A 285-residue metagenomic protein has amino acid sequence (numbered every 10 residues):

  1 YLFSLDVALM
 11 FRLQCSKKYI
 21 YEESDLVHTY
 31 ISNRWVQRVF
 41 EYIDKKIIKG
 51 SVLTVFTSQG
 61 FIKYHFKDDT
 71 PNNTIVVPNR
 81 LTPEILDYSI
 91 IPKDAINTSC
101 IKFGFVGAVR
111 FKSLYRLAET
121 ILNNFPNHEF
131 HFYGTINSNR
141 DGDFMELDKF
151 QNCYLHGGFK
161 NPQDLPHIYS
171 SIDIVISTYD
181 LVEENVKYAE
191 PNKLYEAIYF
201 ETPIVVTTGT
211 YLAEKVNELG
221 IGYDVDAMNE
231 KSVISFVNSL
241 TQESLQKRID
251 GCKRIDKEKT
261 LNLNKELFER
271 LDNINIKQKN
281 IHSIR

Functional and structural regions predicted by a protein language model:
D6-Q14, Y21, W35-F56: Membrane-proximal helix-turn-helix segments that form the acceptor-binding/catalytic region of lipid-linked
K17-V36, K112: A short, histidine- and acid-enriched strand-loop-helix "catalytic/donor-clamping" loop that lines the nucleotide-sugar
I31-S32, V76, R80-C100, F111-R116: Acidic anion/phosphate-binding donor-loop and adjacent secondary structure in glycosyltransferase catalytic cores
K45-V76, L81-L86, E214-K215: A short, active-site helix/loop in glycosyltransferases that binds the activated sugar's phosphate group
V55, D94-S113, A118-L122, H131: Conserved donor-binding/catalytic core segment of Leloir-type glycosyltransferases
K112, F159-I168, V175-Y195, V206-E214: Nucleotide-sugar-dependent
G134, D141-S171: Nucleotide-activated donor-binding/catalytic signature segment of Leloir-type glycosyltransferases, i.e., the conserved
M228-I234, T241-N280: A charged, aromatic-enriched C-terminal amphipathic alpha-helix characteristic of glycosyltransferases across folds
